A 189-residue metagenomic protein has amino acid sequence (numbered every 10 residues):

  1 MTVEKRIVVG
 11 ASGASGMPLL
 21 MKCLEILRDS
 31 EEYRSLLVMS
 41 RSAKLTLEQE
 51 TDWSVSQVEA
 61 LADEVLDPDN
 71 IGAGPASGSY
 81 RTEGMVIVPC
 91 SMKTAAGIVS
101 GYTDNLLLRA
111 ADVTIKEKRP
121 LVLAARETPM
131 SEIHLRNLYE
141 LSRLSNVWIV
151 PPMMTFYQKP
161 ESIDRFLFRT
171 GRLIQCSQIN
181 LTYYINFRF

Functional and structural regions predicted by a protein language model:
M1-V122, T128-F189: A cross-family phosphate/adenosyl-ligand binding-site feature
